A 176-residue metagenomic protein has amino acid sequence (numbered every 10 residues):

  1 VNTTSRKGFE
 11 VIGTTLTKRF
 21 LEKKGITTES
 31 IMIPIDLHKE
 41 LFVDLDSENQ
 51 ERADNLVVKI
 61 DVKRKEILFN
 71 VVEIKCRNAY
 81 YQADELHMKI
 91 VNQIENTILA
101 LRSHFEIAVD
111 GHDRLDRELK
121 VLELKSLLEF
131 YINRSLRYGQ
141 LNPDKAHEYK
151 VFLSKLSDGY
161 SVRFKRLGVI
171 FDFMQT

Functional and structural regions predicted by a protein language model:
V1-F9, V169, T176: Interfaces and regulatory segments of ATP-dependent nucleotide/adenylate/phosphodiester-chemistry enzymes
N2-T4, E73-E85: Glycine- and acidic
E10-R19, A53, V57-V58, F69: Short, hydrophobic, well-ordered secondary-structure elements
I12, T17, L21-S30, Y80-L167: Acidic, metal/cofactor-coordinating or nucleic-acid-engaging core segments within structured domains
S30-K65: Active-site metal-binding core of divalent-cation-utilizing nuclease and nuclease-like domains
P34-H38, N70-I74, K165-F173: Extended hydrophobic secondary-structure segments that form protein cores and membrane-embedded regions
V57-V71, C76-A79: Active-site beta-strand-loop-beta-strand hairpin of nuclease catalytic cores that positions key catalytic residues
